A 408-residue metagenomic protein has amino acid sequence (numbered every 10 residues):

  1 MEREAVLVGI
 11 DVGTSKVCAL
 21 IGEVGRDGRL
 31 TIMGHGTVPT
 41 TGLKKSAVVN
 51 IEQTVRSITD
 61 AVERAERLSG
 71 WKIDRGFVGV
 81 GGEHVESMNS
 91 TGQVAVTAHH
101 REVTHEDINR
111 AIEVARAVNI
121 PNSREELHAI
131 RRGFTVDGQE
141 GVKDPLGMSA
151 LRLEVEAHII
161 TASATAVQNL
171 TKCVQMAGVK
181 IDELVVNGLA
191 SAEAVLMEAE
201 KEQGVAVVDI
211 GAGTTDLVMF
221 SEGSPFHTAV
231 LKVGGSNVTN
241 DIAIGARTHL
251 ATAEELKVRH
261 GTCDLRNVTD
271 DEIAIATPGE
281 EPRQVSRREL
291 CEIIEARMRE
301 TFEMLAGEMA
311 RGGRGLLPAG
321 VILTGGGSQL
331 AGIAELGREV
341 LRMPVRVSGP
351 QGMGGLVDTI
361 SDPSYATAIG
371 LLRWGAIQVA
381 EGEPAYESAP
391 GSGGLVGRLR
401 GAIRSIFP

Functional and structural regions predicted by a protein language model:
M1-T14, L20-G76, V80-V207, S224-P225 (+7 more regions): Nucleotide/phosphate-binding catalytic cleft detector across ATP-hydrolyzing and phosphate-transferring enzymes
D11, Q175, D209, E300 (+2 more regions): Extended, folded domain segments that form the structural surfaces/walls around functional sites
K16, G81, A162, G261-D264 (+1 more regions): Glycine-rich phosphate-binding loops at beta-strand->alpha-helix junctions
V17-G22, T215-M219: Short beta-strand scaffold segments in enzyme catalytic cores
G204-A206, V218, G223-F226, V230 (+2 more regions): Conserved structured catalytic cores and adjacent interaction surfaces of nucleotide-binding/hydrolyzing enzymes
T214, M304-L305, L316-G320, R342 (+2 more regions): Active-site lining segments that contact anionic ligands and/or coordinate catalytic metals
H227, L323-R373, I377: Nucleotide-binding motor/catalytic cores of P-loop/tubulin-like NTPases across gene-expression machines
